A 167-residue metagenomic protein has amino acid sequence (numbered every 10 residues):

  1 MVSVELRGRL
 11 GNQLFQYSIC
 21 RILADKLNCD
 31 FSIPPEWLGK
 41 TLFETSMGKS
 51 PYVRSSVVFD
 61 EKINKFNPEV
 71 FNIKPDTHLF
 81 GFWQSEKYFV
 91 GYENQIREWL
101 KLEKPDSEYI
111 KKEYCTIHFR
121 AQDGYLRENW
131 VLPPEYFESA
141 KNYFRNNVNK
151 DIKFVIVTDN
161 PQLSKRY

Functional and structural regions predicted by a protein language model:
M1-S3: Extreme N-terminal starter segment of soluble prokaryotic enzymes
E5, I117-R120, V157: Short hydrophobic segments within beta-strands
L6-F15, L126-N129: A short, glycine/small-residue-rich beta-strand->loop->alpha-helix junction that serves as a flexible
L10, N149-Y167: Donor-binding and catalytic core of enzymes assembling or modifying cell-surface/extracellular glycoconjugates
F15-A24, E138-N142: Histidine-anchored nucleotide/phosphate-binding helix
C29: Short glycine/serine/threonine/alanine-rich loop segments
S32-E36, V155-T158: Short internal beta-strands
E36-I152: Secretory-pathway luminal glycosyltransferase catalytic domains
